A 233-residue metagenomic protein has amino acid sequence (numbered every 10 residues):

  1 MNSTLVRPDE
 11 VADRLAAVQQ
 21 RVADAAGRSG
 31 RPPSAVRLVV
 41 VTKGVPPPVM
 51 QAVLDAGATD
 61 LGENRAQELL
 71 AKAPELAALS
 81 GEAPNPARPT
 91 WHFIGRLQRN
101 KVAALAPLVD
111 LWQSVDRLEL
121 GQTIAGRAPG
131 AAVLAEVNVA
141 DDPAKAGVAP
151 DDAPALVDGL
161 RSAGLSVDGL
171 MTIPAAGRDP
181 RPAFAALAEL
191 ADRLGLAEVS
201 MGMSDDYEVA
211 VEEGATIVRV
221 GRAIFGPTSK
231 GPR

Functional and structural regions predicted by a protein language model:
M1-E198, M203-D205, V211-E213, P227: Conserved alpha/beta-domain cores
A215-R233: Gly/Pro- and small hydrophobic-enriched strand-loop and loop-to-helix capping segments that sit at the rims
